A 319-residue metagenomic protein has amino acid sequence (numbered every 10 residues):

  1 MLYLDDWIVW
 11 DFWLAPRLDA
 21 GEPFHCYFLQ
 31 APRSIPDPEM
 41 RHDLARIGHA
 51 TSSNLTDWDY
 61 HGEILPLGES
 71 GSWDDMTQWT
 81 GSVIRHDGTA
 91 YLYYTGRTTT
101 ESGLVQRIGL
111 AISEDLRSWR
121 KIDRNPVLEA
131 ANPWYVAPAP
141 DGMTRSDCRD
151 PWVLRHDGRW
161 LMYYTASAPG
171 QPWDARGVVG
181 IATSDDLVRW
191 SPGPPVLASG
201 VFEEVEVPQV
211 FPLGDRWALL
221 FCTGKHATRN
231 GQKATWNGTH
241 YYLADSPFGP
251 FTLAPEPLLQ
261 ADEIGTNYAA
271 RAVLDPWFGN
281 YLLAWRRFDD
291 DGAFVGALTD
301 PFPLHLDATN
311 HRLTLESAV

Functional and structural regions predicted by a protein language model:
M1-V319: Carbohydrate-active catalytic/glycan-binding domains of CAZyme proteins, especially the secreted or lumenal ectodomains
